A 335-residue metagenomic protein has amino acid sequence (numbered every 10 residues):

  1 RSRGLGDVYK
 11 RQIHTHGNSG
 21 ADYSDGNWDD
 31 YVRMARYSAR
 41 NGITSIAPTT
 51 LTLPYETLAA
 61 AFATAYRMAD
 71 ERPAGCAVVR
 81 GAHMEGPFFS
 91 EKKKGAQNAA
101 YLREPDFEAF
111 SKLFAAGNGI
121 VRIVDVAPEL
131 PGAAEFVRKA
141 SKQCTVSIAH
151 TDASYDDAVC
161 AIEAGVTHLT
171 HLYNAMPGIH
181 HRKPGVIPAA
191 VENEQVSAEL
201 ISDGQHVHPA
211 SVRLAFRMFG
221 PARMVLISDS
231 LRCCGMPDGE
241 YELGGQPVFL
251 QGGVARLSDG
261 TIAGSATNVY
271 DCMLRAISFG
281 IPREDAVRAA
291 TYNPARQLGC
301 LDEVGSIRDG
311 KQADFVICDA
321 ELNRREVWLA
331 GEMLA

Functional and structural regions predicted by a protein language model:
R1-Y9: Single conserved hydrophobic/aromatic residue that forms the stacking wall/gate of nucleotide- or nucleobase-binding
H16, V32-A61, A77-S90, G117-E129 (+4 more regions): Divalent metal-dependent hydrolysis catalytic cores, especially in the metallo-beta-lactamase
G17-G26, A47-T57, A175-E192: Active-site loop-to-helix "anion-binding N-cap" substructures in soluble metabolic enzymes
R36-A47, S90-N118, C160-L172, K183-S197 (+1 more regions): Active-site gating loops and adjacent loop-to-helix segments of metal-dependent hydrolytic enzymes
M84, A140, L169, A276 (+1 more regions): Conserved, mostly hydrophobic/aromatic
A115-M236: Active-site core of metal-dependent hydrolases
P188-A198, F216-S228, C233-I317: His/Asp/Glu-enriched, well-ordered alpha-helical/loop segment that forms or immediately abuts the divalent-metal
